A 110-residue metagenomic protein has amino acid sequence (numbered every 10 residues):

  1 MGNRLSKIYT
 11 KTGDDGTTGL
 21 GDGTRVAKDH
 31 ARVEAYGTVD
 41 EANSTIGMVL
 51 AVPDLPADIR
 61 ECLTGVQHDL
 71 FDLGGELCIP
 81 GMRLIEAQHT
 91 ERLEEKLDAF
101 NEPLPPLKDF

Functional and structural regions predicted by a protein language model:
M1-F110: Phosphate/pyrophosphate-binding loop motifs in nucleotide- or prenyl diphosphate-using proteins
